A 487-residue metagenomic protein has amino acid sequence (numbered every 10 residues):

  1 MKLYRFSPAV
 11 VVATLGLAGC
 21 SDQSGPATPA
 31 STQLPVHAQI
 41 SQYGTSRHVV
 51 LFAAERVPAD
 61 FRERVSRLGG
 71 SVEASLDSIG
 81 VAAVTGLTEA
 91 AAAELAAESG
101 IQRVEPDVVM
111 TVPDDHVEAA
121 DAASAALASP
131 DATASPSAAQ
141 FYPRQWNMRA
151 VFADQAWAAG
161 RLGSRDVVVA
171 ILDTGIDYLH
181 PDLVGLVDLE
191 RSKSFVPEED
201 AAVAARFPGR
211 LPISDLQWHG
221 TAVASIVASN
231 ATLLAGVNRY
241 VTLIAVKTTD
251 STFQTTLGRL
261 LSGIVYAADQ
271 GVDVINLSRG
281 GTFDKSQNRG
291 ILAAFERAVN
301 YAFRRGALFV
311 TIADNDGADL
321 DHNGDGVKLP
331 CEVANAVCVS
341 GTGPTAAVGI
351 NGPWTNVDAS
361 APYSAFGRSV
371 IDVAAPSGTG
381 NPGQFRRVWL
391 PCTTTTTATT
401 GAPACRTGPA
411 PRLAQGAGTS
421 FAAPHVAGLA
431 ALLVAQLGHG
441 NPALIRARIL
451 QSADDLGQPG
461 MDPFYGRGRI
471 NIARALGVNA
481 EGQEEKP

Functional and structural regions predicted by a protein language model:
M1-A18: Sec-dependent bacterial lipoprotein signal peptides
T14-Q42, A132-T133, P487: Bacterial Sec-dependent N-terminal signal peptides
S21-S24, G163, N230, V246-N335 (+6 more regions): Substrate-binding/access-modulating region of protease and related hydrolase catalytic domains
P26-A119, A158: Inhibitory N-terminal propeptides of secreted protease zymogens
A27-T28, S99-V168, I176, P181-V184 (+4 more regions): Protease zymogen maturation seam
E55-V57, I79, T88-A91, V108-V112 (+10 more regions): Solvent-exposed loop/turn segments at secondary-structure junctions within structured extracellular/periplasmic domains
Q155-R191, P197-G258, Q270-D273, S278 (+6 more regions): Subtilisin-like serine protease catalytic core
K328-A435, H439, A475: Extracellular S/T/G-rich loop segment that most often corresponds to the catalytic His/Ser-adjacent loop
